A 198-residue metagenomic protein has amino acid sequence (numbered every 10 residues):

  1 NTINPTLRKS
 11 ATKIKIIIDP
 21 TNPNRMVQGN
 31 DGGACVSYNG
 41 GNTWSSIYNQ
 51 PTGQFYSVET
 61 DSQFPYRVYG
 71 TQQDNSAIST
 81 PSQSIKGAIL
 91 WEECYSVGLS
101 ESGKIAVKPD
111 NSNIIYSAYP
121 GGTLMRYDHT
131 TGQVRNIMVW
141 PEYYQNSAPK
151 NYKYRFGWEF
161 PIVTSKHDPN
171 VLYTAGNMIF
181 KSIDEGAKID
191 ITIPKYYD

Functional and structural regions predicted by a protein language model:
N1-D198: Beta-propeller blade termini and top-face loops
